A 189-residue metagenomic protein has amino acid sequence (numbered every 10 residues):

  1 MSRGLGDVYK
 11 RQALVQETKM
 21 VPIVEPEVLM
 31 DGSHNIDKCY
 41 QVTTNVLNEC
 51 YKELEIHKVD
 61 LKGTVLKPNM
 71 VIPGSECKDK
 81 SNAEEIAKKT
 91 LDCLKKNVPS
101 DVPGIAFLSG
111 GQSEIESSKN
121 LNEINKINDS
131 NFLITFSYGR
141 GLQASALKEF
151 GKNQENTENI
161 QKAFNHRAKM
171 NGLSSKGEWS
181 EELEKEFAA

Functional and structural regions predicted by a protein language model:
M1-Y9: Single conserved hydrophobic/aromatic residue that forms the stacking wall/gate of nucleotide- or nucleobase-binding
R3, V28-H34, S75: Glycine-rich, proline-tolerant flexible connector loops at the mouths of alpha/beta enzymes
L14: Active-site loop-to-helix "anion-binding N-cap" substructures in soluble metabolic enzymes
K19-L29, D60-N69: Short beta-strand segments at enzyme active-site cores
H34-A189: Active-site capping/gating regions of soluble enzymes
